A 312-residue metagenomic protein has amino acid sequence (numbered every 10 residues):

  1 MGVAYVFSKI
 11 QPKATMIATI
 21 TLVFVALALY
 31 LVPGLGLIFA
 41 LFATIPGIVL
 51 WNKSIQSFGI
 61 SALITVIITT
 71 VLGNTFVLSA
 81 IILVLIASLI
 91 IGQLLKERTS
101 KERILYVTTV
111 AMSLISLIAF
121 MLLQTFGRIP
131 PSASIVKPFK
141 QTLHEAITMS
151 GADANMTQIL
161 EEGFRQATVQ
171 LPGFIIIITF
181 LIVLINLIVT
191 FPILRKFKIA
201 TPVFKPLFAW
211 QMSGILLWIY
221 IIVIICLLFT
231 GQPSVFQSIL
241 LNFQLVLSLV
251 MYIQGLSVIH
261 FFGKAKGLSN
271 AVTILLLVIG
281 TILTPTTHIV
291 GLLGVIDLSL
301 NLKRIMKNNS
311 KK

Functional and structural regions predicted by a protein language model:
G2-K53, S57-S61, G267, A271-I274: Hydrophobic transmembrane alpha-helices
Y5-K9, Q237-K312: Long, positively charged, glycine-interspersed low-complexity recognition regions
A18, I81-T125: Short helix-perturbing small/polar motifs within transmembrane alpha-helices
P33-F42, F76-I82, F236-L241, T286-G291: Short, aromatic-rich membrane-interface segments at the entry and exit of alpha-helical transmembrane domains
L37-Q93, D297: Alpha-helical membrane segments and adjacent membrane-interface helices in multi-pass membrane proteins
M121-Q170: Membrane-interface interhelical loops and short interface/amphipathic helices in multi-pass inner-membrane
P172-K198: Transmembrane alpha-helical segments in integral membrane proteins
F197-V250, Q254: Small-residue-rich helix-loop
